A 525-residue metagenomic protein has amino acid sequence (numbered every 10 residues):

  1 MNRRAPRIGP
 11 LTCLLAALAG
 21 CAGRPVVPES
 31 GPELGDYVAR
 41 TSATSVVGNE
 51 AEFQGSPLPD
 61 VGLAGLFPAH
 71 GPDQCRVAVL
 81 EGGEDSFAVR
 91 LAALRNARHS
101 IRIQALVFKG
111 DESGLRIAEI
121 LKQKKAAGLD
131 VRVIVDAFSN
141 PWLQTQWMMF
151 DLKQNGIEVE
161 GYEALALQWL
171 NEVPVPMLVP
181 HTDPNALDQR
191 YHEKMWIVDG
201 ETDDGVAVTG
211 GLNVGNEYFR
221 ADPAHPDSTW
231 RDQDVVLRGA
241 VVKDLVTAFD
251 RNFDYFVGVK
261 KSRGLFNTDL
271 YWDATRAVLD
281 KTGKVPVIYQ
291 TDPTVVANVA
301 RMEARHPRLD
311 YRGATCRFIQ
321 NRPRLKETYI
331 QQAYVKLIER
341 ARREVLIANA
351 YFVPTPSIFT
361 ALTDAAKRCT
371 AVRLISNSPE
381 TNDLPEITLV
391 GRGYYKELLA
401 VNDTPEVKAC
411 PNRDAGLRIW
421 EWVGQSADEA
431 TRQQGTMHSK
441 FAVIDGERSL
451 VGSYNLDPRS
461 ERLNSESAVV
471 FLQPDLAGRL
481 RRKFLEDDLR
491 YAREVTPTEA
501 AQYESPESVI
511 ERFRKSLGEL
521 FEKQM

Functional and structural regions predicted by a protein language model:
M1-A5: N-terminal secretory signal peptides that target proteins for export/translocation
G9-A19: Bacterial N-terminal signal peptides
G20-D73, V77, A127-D203, E344 (+1 more regions): PLD/PLD-like phosphodiesterase catalytic module centered on the HKD motif
V26-A88, L279-I330: Aromatic-Pro/Gly-enriched surface loop or interdomain linker that acts as a lid/target-recognition segment
G62-L143, G239-A240, H306-E380, Q524-M525: PLD-like (HKD) phosphodiesterase/transphosphatidyltransferase domain
G205-G210, N216-R220, D244-V246, G258 (+2 more regions): Short helix/loop capping segments that flank catalytic or ligand/cofactor-binding pockets
L212-V236: Extended active-site and interfacial segments that coordinate phosphate-rich ligands in large catalytic machineries
R231-N298: Extended, H/D-rich, highly charged conserved domains that either
